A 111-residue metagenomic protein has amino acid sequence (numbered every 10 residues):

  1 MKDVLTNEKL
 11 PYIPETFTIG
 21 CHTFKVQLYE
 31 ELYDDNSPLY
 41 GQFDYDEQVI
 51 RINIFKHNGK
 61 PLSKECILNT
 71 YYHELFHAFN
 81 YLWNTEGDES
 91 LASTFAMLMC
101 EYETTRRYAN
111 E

Functional and structural regions predicted by a protein language model:
M1-E15: Short acidic, Pro/Gly- and aromatic-enriched capping/linker segments at domain boundaries
M1-V4, T105-E111: Short intrinsically disordered terminal tails
D3-T6, Y29-E31, Y71: A short linear-motif detector with a strong N-terminal bias
E15-E65, A78-L82, G87-S93, M97-L98: Active-site scaffold of zinc-dependent metalloenzymes
C66-E74: Short alpha-helical catalytic segment bearing the HExxH-like zincin motif of zinc-dependent metalloproteases
T94, L98, E103-Y108: Acidic/histidine-enriched, beta-strand-rich ligand/metal-binding domains
